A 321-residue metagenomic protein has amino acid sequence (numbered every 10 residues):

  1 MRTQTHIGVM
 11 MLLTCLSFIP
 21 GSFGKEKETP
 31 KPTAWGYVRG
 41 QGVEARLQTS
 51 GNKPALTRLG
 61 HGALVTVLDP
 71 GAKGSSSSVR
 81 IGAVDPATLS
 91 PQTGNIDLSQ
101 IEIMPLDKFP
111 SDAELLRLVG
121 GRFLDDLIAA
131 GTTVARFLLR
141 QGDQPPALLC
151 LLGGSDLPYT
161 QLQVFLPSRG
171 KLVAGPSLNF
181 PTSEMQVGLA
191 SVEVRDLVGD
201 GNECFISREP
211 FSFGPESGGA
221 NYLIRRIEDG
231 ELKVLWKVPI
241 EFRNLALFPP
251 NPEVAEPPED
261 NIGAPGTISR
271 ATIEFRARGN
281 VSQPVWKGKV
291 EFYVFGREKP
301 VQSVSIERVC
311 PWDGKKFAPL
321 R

Functional and structural regions predicted by a protein language model:
M1-V9: Bacterial N-terminal signal peptides that target proteins for export
G8-F18: Bacterial N-terminal signal peptides
G24-P30, A34, K53, G62-V65 (+2 more regions): Acidic, small-residue rich beta-repeat scaffolds with periodic aromatic anchors
T33, T57-L98: SH3/SH3-like beta-barrel superfamily modules
L47-H61: SH3/SH3-like (including bacterial SH3b) beta-barrel domains that bind proline-rich motifs or cell-wall ligands
L56, P86-A87, L151-D156, S183 (+2 more regions): Short consensus segments that form the blades of beta-propeller domains, in both extracellular/periplasmic
E102-L189, F317-R321: Terminal domain-start segments
F137-G153, D196-F211, A271-K289: Acidic/hydrophobic-patterned starts of short beta strands in beta-sheet-rich repeat architectures
